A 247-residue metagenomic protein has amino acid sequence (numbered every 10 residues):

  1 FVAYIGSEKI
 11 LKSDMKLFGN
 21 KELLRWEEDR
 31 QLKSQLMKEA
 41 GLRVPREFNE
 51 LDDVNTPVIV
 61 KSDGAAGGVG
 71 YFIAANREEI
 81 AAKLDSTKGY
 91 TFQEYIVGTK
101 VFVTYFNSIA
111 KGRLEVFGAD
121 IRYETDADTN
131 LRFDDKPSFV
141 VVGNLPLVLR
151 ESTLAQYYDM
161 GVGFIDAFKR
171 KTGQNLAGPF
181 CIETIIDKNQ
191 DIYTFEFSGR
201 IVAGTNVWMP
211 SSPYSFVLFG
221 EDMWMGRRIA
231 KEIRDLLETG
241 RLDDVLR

Functional and structural regions predicted by a protein language model:
F1-N55, A66: Conserved N-proximal alpha/beta basic substrate-recognition cap immediately N-terminal to, or forming the N-lobe
R43-P45, G70-F102, A127-L131, F164-G173: Conserved ATP-binding module of the ATP-grasp superfamily
P57-A74: Conserved anion/nucleotide-ligand pocket segment
I59-K61, T104-Y105, Q190-I201: A short beta-strand motif that forms the metal-chelation/ATP-contact edge of phosphoryl-transfer active sites
E94, T104-F168, Q174, S198-A230: ATP-dependent carboxylate/phosphate-activation module, predominantly the ATP-grasp catalytic core and closely related
F102-F106, E183-I185: Short beta-strand scaffold segments in enzyme catalytic cores
T172-N189: A short glycine-rich, hydrophobically flanked beta-strand micro-motif that places a catalytic Asp/Glu for divalent metal
G226-R247: Cysteine/selenocysteine-centered motifs that mediate thiol-based redox chemistry or coordinate metal-sulfur cofactors
